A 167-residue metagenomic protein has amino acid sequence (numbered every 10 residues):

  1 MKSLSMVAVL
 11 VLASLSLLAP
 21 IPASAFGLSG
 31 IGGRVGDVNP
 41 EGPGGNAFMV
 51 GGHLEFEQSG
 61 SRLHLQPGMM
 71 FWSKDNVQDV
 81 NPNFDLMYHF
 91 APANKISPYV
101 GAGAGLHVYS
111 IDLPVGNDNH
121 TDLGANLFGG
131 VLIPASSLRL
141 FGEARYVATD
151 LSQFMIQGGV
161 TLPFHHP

Functional and structural regions predicted by a protein language model:
M1-L28, H165-P167: Cleavable N-terminal export/targeting peptides
I21-H64, M69-F71, T161-P167: Short glycine/proline- and aromatic-enriched beta-strand/turn motifs that initiate or cap beta-hairpins
G27-S29, G44-V50, Q78-P82, I96 (+2 more regions): Residues that define the transmembrane beta-barrel architecture of outer-membrane proteins
G32, Y99-G101, G124, F141-E143 (+1 more regions): Conserved beta-strand segments that form the floor/walls of ligand-binding pockets within enzyme and binding domains
V38-P40, F71-S73, D112-N117, E143-Y146: Extracellular loop and loop/strand-boundary signature of outer-membrane beta-barrel proteins
V50-L113, I133-R139, P167: Gram-negative (and chloroplast) outer-membrane scaffold detector with strong preference for beta-barrel transmembrane
R62, L132-P167: Predominantly the C-terminal beta-signal and adjacent terminal strand-loop region of outer-membrane beta-barrel
N126-G130: Short glycine-rich, acidic/polar surface loops and turns
